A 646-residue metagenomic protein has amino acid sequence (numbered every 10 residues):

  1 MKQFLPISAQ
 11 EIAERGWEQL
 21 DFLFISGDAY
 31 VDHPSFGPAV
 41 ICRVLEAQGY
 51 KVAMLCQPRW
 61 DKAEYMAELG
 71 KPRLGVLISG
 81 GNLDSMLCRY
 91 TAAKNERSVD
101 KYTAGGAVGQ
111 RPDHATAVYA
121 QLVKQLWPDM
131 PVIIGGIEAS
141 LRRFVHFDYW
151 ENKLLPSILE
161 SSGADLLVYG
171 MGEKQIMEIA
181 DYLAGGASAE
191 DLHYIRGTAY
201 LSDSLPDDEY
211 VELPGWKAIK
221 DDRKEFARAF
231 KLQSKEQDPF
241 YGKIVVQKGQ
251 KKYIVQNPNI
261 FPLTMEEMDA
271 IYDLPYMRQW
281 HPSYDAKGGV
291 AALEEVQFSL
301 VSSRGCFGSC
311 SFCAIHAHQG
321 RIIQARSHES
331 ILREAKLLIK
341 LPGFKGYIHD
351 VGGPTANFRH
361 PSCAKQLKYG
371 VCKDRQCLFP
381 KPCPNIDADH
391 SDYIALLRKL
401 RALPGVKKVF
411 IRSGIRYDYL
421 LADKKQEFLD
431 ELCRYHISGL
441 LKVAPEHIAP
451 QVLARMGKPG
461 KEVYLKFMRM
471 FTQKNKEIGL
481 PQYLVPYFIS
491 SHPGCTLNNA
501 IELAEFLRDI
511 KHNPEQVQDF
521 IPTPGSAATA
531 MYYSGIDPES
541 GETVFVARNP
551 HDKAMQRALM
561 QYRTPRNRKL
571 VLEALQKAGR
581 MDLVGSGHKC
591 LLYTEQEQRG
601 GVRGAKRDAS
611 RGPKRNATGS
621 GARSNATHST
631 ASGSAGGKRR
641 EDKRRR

Functional and structural regions predicted by a protein language model:
K2-I7, D221-I260, T264, D273 (+2 more regions): Radical SAM enzyme core and accessory elements
L20-S26, H33-R73: Nucleic acid-processing catalytic cores of prokaryotic defense/repair systems
F24, L55, R59-W60, L337-V485 (+1 more regions): Conserved SAM/AdoMet-binding glycine-rich loop
I25-D28, Y284-A314, Y347: N-terminal pre-triad scaffold of radical SAM enzymes
G37, C56-G249, Q256, F261: Glycine-rich beta-alpha loop elements in corrinoid/cobalamin-binding modules across cobalamin-dependent enzymes
D61, E190-Q237, K251, N259-L263 (+7 more regions): Terminal amphipathic helices with adjacent charged low-complexity linkers/tails
D84-A93, L141-R143, E173-E178, S202-P206 (+6 more regions): Flexible glycine/acidic-rich beta-alpha junction loops that bind and position SAM and/or redox cofactors in anaerobic
D165, I271, C306, I331 (+3 more regions): Conserved, mostly hydrophobic/aromatic
